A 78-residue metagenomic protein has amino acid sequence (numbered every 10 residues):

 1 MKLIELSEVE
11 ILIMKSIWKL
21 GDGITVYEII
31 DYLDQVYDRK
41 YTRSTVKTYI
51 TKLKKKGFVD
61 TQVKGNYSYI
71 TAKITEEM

Functional and structural regions predicted by a protein language model:
M1-S16, L20, M78: Short alpha-helical segments that sit at the start of domains
G23-L33: Short acidic, hydrophobic short linear motifs in intrinsically disordered regions
D34-V46: Short, positively charged loop/turn segments that connect secondary-structure elements
K47-T51: Short, hydrophobic-biased segments on the C-terminal half of alpha helices that form "recognition helices"
K54-K64: A short, conserved structural fragment
K64-M78: Short, cationic-aromatic polyanion-contact patches
